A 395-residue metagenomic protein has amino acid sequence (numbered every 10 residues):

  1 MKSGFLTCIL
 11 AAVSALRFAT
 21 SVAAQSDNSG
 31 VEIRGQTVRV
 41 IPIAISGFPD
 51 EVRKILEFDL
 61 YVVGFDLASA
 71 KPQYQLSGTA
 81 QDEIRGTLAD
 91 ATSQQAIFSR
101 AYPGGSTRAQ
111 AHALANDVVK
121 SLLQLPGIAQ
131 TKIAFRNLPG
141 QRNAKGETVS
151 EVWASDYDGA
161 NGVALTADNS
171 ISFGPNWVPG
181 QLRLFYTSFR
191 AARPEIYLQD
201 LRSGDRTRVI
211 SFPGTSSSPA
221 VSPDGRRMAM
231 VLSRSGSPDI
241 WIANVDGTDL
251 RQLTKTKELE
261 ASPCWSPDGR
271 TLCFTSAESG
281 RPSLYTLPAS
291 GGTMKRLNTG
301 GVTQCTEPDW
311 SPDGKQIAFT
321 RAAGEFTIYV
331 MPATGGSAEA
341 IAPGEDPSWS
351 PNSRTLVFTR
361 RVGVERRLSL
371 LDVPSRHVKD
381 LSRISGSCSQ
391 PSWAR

Functional and structural regions predicted by a protein language model:
A23-F58: A structural "domain/chain start" motif
R53, E57, Y61-Q73: Interaction modules related to DNA damage response and DNA replication/repair
P72-D117: Amphipathic beta-strand/beta-sheet edge segments enriched in Tyr/Trp
P126, L138-E151, A167-S170, T187-I196 (+9 more regions): A flexible loop/linker signature enriched in serine peptidases of the S9 family
G127-A129, P179-G180, P223-D224, P267-D268 (+3 more regions): Residue-level detector of Asp-centered blade-edge/turn motifs that repeat once per structural unit in beta-propeller
I133, L184-F185, G225-A229, G269-C273 (+2 more regions): Hydrophobic beta-strand positions that form the internal "hydrophobic ladder" of WD40/Gbeta-like beta-propeller blades
D156-F173, Q199-S217, A243-A261, L287-Q304 (+3 more regions): Multi-bladed beta-propeller domains
